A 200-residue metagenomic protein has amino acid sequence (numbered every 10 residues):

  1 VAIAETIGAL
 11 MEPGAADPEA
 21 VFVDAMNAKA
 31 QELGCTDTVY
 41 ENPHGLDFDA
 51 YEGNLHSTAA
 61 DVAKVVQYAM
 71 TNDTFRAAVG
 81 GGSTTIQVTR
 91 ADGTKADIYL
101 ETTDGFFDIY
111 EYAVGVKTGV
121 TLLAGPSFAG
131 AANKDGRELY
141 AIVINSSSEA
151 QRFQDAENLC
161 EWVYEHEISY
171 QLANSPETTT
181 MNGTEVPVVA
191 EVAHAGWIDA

Functional and structural regions predicted by a protein language model:
E5-V66: Mid-domain, small-residue-enriched loop/turn segments at the edges of structured enzyme/sensor domains
C35, G53-D61, V66-A200: Domain-terminus/edge residues, biased toward the C-terminal soluble/receptor-binding domains of extracytoplasmic
